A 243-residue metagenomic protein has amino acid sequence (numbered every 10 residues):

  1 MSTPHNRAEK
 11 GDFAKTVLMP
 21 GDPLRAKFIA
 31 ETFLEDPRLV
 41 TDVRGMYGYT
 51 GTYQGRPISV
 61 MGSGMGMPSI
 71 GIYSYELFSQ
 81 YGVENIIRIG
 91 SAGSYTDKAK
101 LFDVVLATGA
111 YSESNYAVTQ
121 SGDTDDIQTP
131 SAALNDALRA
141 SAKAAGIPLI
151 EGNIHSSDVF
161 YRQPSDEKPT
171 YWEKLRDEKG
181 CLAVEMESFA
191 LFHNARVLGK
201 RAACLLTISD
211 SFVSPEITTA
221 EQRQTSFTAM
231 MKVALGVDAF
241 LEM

Functional and structural regions predicted by a protein language model:
M1-A137: Metabolite-binding pocket within alpha/beta catalytic cores that recognizes anionic/polar moieties
P23, G93, H155-Y161, A190 (+1 more regions): Glycine-rich beta-alpha junction loops
D36-D42, G146-N153, L241-M243: Flexible, glycine/charged-enriched surface loops at secondary-structure junctions
E84, L182, R201: Short acidic/polar active-site loop segments enriched in Thr and Asp
I127-E178: Active-site rim beta-loop-alpha module in soluble metabolic enzymes
A137-A145, N194, V233-L241: Generic non-transmembrane alpha-helical segments
F189-R223: Zn-dependent metallopeptidase/amidohydrolase metal-coordination segment
F212-M243: His/Asp/Glu-rich mid-to-C-terminal helical/loop segments that flank catalytic regions of hydrolases
